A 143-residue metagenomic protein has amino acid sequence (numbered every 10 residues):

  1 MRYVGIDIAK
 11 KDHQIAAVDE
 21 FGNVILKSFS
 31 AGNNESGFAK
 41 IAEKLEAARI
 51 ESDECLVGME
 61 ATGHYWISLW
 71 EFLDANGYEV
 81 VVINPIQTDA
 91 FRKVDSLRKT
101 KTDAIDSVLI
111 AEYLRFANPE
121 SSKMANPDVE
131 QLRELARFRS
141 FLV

Functional and structural regions predicted by a protein language model:
M1-V143: Phosphate- and other anionic-substrate recognition elements at nucleic-acid/protein interfaces
